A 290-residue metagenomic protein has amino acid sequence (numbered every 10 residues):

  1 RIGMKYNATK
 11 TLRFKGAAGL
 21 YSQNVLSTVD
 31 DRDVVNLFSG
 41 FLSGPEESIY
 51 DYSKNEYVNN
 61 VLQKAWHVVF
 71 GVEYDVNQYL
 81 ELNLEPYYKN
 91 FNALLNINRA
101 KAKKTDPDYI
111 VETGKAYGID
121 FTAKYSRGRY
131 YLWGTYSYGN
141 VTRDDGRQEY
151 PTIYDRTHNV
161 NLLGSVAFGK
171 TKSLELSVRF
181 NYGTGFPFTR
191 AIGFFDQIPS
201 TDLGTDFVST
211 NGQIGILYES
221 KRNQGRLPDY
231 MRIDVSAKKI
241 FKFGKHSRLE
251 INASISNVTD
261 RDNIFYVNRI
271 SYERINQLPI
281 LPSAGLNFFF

Functional and structural regions predicted by a protein language model:
R1-N7, N36-S43, P151, H158-A167 (+2 more regions): Feature captures outer-membrane beta-barrel proteins of Gram-negative bacteria and organelles
I2-Y6, F70-Y74, I119-Y125, G134 (+5 more regions): Residues on the lipid-exposed face of transmembrane beta-strands in outer-membrane beta-barrel proteins
T11-F14, Y79-L82, R129-W133, T171-L176 (+2 more regions): Repeated loop/turn-to-beta-strand initiation elements of outer-membrane beta-barrel proteins
T11-H67, P86-D106, R179-P199, N263-F265: Surface-exposed extracellular loop regions of Gram-negative outer-membrane beta-barrel proteins, predominantly
S53-V58, K104-I110, G118, D144-P151 (+2 more regions): Extracellular loop and loop/strand-boundary signature of outer-membrane beta-barrel proteins
Y57-V61, Y74, Y79-W133, N159 (+2 more regions): Outer membrane beta-barrel strand-and-loop segments of large Gram-negative receptors, especially TonB-dependent
Y87-F91, Y109-T189: Gram-negative outer-membrane beta-barrel transporters
N181-Q213, R226-D234, K238-F290: C-terminal beta-signal and adjacent terminal beta-strands/loops of Gram-negative outer-membrane beta-barrel proteins
